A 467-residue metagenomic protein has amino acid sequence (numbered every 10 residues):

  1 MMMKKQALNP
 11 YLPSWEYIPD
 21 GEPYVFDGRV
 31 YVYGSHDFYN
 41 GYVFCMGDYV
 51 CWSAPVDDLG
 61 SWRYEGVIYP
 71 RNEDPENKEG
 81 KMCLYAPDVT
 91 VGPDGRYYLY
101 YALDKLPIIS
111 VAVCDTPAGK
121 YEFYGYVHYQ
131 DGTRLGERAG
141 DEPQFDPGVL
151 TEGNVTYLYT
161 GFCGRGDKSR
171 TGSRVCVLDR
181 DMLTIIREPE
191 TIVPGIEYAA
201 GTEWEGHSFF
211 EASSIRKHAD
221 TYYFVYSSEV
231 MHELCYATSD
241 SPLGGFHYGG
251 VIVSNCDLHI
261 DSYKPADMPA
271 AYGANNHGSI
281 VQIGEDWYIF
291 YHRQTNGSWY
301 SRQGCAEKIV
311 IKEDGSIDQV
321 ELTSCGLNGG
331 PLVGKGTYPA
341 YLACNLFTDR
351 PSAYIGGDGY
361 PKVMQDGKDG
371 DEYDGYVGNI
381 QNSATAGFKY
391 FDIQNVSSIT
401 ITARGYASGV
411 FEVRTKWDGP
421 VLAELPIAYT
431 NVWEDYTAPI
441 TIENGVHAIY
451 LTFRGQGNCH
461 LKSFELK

Functional and structural regions predicted by a protein language model:
M1-E424, A428-K467: Carbohydrate-active catalytic/glycan-binding domains of CAZyme proteins, especially the secreted or lumenal ectodomains
